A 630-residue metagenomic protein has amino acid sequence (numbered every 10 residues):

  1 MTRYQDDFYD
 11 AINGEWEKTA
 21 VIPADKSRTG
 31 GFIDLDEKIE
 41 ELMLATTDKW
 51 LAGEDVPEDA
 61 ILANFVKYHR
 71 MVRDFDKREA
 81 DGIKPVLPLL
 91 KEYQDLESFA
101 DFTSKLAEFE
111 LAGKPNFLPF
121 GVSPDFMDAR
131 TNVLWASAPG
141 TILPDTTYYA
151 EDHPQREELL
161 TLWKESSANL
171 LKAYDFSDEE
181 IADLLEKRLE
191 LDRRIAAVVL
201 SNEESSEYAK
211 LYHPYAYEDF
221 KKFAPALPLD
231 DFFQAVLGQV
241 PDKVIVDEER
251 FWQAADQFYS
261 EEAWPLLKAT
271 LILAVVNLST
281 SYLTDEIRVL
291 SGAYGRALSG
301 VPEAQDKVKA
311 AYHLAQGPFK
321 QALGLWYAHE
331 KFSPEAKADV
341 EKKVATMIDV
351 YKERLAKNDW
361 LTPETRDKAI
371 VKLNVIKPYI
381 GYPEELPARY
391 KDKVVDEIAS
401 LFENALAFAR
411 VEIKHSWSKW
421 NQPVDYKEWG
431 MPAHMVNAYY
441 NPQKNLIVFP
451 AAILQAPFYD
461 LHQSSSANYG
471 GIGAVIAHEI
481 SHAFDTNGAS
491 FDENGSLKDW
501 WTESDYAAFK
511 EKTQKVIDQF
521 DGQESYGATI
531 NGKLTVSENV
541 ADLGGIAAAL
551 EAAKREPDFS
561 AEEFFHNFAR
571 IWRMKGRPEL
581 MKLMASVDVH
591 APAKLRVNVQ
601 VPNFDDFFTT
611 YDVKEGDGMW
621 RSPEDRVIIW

Functional and structural regions predicted by a protein language model:
M1-K18, H153-K172, V536, L543-A549: Hydrophobic/aromatic-rich, well-ordered segments within soluble, folded domains that form packed cores
M1-Y4, F126-D128, Y440-Q443, F559: Extracellular/periplasmic catalytic domains that process cell-envelope and extracellular macromolecules
T2-D7, A11-R73, K77: Active-site-surrounding "flap" and adjacent substrate/cofactor-binding loops of secreted or lumenal enzymes, prototyped
T19-P23, G121-S123, D145-T147, V199-L200 (+3 more regions): Short, solvent-exposed loop/turn and secondary-structure capping segments
D25-T47, D178-V198, N468-A474, A561-F565: Short secondary-structure subsegments characteristic of cysteine-rich extracellular domains
K26, P57-N64, S177-K187, E203-K210 (+3 more regions): Short, glycine/acidic-rich hinge or "gate" loops at secondary-structure transitions that mediate conformational
D36, F223-A226, I245, E249 (+3 more regions): Intrinsically disordered, low-complexity linker/terminal regions across diverse proteins
D48-K342, T346: Noncatalytic, helix-rich "gating/capping" subdomain that lines the substrate-entry/channel surface of large enzyme
